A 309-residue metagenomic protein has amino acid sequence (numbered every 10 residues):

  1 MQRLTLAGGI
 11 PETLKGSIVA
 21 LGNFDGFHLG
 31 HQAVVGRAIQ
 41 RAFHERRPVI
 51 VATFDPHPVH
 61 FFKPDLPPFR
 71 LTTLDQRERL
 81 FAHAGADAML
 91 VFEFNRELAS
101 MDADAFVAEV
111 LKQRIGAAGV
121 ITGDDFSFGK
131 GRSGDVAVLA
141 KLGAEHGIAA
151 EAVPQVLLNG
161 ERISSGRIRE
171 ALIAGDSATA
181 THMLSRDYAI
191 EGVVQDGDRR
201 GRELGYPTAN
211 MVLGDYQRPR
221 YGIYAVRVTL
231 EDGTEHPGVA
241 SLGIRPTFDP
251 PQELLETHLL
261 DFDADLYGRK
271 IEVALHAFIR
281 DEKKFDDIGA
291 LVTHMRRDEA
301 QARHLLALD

Functional and structural regions predicted by a protein language model:
L4-I10: Short acidic low-complexity segments
P11-T73: N-terminal catalytic cores of NTP/NDP-binding nucleotidyl/phosphoryl-transfer enzymes
H28, F81, V120, A180 (+2 more regions): Residue-level signal for inorganic ion chemistry
V51, V91, A152-V153: A structural preference for short, hydrophobic beta-strand core positions in alpha/beta folds
H60-H146: N-terminal Rossmann-like or analogous alpha/beta NTP/dinucleotide-binding catalytic cores that position adenine
D135, A140-G243: Glycine-rich, Lys/Arg-enriched anion-binding loops that position phosphate/diphosphate groups for phosphoryl
G197-D309: Phosphate/ribose-recognition catalytic cores of enzymes acting on nucleotide-derived substrates
